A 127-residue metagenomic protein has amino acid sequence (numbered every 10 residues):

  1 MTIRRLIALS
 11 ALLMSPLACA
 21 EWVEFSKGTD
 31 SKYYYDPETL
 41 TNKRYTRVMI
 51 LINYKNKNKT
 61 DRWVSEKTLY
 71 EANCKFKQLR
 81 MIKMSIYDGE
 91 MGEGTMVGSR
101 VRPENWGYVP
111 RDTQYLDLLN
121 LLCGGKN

Functional and structural regions predicted by a protein language model:
M1-T2: N-terminal secretory signal peptides that target proteins for export/translocation
R5-M14: Sec-dependent N-terminal signal peptides
L17-T68, N73-N127: N-terminal secretory-pathway/extracellular module detecting exported/lumenal segments and adjacent signal-anchor/first
